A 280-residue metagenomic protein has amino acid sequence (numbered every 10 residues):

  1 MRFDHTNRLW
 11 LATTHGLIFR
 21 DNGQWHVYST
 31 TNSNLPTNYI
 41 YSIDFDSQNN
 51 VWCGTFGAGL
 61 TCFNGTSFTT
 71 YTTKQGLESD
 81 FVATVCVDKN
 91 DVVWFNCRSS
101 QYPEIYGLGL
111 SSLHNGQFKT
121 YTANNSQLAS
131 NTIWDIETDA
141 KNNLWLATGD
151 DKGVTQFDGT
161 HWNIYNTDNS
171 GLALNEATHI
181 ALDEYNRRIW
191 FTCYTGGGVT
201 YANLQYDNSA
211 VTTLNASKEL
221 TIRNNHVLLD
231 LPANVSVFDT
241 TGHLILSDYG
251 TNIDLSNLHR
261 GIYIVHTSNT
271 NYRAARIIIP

Functional and structural regions predicted by a protein language model:
M1-A210: Carboxylate-rich, polar loop motifs that coordinate divalent cations or form catalytic acidic clusters
T212-P280: C-terminal outer-membrane/trafficking sorting elements
